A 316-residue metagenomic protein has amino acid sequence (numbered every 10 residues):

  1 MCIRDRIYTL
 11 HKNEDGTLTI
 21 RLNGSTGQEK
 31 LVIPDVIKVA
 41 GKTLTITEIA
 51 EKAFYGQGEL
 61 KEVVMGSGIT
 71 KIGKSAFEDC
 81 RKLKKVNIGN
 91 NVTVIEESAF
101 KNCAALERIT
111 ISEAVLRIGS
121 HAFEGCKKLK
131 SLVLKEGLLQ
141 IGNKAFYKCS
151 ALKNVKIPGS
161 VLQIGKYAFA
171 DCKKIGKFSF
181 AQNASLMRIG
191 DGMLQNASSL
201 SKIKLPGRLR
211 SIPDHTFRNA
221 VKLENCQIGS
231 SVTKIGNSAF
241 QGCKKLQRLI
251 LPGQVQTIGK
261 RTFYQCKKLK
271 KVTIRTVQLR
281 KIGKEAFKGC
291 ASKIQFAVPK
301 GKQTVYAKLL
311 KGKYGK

Functional and structural regions predicted by a protein language model:
M1-R6: Conserved small/polar residues in nucleotide/adenosyl-binding loops
H11-G16, T26-E48, G58-K71, R81-V94 (+10 more regions): Structural signature of tandem-repeat unit edges
T19-R21: Non-globular, low-complexity intrinsically disordered regions
A50-A53, G73-E78, E96-K101, G119-E124 (+7 more regions): Consensus positions within tandem repeat domains that build extended binding/scaffold surfaces
K284, A307-K308: A short acidic (Asp/Glu
L309-Y314: Helix-loop-beta element that forms the nucleotide-linked donor phosphate-binding surface in glycosyltransferases
